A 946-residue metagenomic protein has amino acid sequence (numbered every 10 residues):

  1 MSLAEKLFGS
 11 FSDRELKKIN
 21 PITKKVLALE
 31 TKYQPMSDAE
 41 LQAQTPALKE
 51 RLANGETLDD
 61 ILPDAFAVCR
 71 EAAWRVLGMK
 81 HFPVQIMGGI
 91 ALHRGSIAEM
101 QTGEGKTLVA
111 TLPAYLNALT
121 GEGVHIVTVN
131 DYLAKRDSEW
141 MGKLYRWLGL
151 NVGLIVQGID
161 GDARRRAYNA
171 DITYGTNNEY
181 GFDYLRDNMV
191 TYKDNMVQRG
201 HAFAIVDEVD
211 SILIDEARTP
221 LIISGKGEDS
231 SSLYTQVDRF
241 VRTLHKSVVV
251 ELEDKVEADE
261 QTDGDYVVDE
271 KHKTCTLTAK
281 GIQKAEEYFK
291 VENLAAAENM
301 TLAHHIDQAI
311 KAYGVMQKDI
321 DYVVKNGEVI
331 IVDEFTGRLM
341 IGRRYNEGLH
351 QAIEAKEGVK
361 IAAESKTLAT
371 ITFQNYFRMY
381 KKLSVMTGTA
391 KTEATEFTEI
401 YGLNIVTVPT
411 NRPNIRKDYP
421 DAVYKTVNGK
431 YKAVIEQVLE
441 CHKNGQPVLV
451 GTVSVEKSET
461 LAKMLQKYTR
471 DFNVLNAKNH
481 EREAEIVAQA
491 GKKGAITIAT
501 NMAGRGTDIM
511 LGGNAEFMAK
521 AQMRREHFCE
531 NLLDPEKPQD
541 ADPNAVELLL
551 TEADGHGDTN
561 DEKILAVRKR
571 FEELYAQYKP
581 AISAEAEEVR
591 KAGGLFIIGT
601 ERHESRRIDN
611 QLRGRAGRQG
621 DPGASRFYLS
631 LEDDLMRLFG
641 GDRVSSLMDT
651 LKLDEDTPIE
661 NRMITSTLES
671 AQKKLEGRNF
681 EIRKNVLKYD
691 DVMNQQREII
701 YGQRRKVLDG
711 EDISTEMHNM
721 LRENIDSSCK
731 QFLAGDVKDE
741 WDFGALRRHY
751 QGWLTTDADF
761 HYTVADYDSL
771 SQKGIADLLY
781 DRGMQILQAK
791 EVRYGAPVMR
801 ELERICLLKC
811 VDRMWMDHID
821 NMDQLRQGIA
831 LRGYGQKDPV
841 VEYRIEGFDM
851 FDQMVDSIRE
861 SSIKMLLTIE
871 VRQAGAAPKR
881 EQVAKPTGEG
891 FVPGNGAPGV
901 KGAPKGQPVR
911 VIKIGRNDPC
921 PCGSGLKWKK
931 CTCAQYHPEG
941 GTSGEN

Functional and structural regions predicted by a protein language model:
M1-S630, D634-L647, K652, G702 (+2 more regions): Conserved P-loop NTPase motor core
T219, V448, R505, W815 (+2 more regions): Glycine-centered loop/turn positions within well-structured domains that cap or flank conserved ligand/cofactor-binding
Y322-I330, T336-R343, V589-R590, F596-I598 (+6 more regions): Extended, charged helical/alpha-beta scaffold domains that provide interaction surfaces
G445-S458, D709-G710, K738, V764-D768 (+1 more regions): Short, Lys/Glu-rich amphipathic helical modules
V450, I498, W815, F851 (+2 more regions): Hydrophobic, well-ordered secondary-structure elements that form the walls of internal hydrophobic environments
R910-K929, C933, G940: Short Cys/His-rich zinc-binding micro-motifs
